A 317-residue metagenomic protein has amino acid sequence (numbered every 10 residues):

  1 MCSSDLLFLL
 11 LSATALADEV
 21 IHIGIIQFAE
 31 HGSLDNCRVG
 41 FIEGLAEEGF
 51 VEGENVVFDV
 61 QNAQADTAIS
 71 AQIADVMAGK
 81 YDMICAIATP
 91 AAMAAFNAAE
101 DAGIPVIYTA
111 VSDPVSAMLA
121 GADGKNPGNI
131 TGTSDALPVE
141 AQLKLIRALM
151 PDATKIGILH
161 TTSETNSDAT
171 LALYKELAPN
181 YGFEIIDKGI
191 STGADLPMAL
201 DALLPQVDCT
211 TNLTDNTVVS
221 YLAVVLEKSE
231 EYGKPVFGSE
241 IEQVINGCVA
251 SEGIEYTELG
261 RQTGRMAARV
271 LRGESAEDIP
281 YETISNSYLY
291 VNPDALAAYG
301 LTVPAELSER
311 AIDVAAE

Functional and structural regions predicted by a protein language model:
M1-S3: Short, small-residue-biased leader/transition segments that mark boundaries at the very start of proteins
L6-L7, L16-A17: Gram-positive cell-envelope targeting signals
S12-A13: N-terminal signal peptide c-region/cleavage motif recognized by signal peptidases
A17-E317: Short hydrophobic alpha-helices and adjacent helix-cap/hinge residues
